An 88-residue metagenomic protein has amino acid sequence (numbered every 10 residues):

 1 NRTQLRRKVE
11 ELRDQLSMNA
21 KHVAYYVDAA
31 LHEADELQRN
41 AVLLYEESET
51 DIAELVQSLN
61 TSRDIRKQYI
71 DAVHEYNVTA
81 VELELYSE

Functional and structural regions predicted by a protein language model:
N1-Q68, E75-S87: Amphipathic alpha-helical coiled-coil segments
